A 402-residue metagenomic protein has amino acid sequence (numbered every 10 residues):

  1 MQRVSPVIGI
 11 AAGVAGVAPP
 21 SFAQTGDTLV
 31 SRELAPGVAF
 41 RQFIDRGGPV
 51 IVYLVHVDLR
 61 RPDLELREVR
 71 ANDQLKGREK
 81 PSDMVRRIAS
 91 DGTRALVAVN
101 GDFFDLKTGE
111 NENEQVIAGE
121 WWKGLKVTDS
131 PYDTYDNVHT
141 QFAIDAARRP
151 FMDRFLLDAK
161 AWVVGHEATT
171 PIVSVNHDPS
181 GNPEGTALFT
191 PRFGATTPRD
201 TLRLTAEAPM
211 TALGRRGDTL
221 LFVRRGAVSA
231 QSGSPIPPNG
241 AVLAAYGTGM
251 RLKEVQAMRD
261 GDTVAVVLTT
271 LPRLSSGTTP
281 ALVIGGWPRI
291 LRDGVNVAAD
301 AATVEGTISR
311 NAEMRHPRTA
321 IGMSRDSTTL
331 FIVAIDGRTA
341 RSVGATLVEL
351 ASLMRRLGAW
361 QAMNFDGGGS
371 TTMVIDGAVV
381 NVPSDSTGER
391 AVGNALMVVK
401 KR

Functional and structural regions predicted by a protein language model:
M1-I8: Bacterial N-terminal signal peptides that target proteins for export
F22-R402: Gly/Ser/Thr/Pro-rich low-complexity, intrinsically disordered segments
